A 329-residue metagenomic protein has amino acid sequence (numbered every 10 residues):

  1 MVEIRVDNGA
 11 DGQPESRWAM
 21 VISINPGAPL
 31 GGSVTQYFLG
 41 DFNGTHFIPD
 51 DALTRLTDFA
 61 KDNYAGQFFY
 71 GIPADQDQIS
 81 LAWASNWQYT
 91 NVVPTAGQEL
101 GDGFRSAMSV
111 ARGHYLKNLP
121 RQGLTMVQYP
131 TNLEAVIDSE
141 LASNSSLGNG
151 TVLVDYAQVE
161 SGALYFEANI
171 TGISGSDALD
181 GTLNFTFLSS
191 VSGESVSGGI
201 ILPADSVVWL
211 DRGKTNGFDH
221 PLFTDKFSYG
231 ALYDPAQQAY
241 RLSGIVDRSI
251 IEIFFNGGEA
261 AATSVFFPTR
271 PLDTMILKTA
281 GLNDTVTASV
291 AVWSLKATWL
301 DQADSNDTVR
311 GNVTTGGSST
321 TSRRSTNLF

Functional and structural regions predicted by a protein language model:
V2-I4, G71: Structural WD40 beta-propeller signal
I4-Q13: Alpha-helix termini
Q13, D41-F329: Beta-rich accessory regions
Q13-P14, G31-G32: Short glycine/proline-enriched turns and hinge-like loops at secondary-structure junctions
R17-I24, L56: Extended hydrophobic secondary-structure segments that form protein cores and membrane-embedded regions
N25-A28, W87-Q88: Short glycine/acidic-enriched loop and turn motifs that connect beta-strands
A28-L30, Y37: A conserved amphipathic helix/loop scaffold that creates a polar/acidic microenvironment used either to coordinate
